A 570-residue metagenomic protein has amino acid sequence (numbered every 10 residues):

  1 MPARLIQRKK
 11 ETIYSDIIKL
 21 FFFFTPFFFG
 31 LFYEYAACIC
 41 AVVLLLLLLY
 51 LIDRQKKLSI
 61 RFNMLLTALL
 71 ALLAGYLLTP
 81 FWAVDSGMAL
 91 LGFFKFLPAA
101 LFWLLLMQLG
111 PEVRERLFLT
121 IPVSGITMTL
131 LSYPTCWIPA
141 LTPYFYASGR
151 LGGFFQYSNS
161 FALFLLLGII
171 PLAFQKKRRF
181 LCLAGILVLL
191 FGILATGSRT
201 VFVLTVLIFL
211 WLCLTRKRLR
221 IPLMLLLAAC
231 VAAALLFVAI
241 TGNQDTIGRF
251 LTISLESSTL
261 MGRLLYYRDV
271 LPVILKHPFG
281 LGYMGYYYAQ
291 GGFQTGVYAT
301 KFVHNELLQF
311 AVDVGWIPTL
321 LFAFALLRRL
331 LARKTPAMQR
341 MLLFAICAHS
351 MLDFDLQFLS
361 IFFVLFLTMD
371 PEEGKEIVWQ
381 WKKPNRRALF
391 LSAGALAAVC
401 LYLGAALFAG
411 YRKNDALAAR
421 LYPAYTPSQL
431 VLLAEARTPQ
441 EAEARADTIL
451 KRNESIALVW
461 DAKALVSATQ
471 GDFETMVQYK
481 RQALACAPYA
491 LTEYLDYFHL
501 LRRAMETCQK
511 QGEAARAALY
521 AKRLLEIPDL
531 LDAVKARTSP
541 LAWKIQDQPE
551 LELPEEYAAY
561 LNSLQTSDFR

Functional and structural regions predicted by a protein language model:
M1-L78, V84-P122, Q175-L181, L210-L225 (+7 more regions): Transmembrane signal-anchor hairpin modules in multi-pass inner-membrane enzymes, especially those that act on
S15-F28, I39-Y50, L73-L78, F93-L105 (+6 more regions): Alpha-helical transmembrane segments of multi-pass inner-membrane proteins
P80-A83, I126-L163, F191-L194, Q244-S257 (+4 more regions): Membrane-interfacial helix-loop-helix modules of multi-pass inner-membrane proteins that assemble, modify, or transport
R150-F154, I208-F209, A234-R268, A289 (+1 more regions): Flexible juxtamembrane loops connecting transmembrane helices in multi-pass membrane enzymes that build or modify
G262-T300, V314-L320: TM-adjacent membrane-interface loops and short helices in multi-pass inner/ER membrane proteins
D313, F322-L417: Long, contiguous interaction/recruitment modules in multidomain scaffold/adaptor proteins
